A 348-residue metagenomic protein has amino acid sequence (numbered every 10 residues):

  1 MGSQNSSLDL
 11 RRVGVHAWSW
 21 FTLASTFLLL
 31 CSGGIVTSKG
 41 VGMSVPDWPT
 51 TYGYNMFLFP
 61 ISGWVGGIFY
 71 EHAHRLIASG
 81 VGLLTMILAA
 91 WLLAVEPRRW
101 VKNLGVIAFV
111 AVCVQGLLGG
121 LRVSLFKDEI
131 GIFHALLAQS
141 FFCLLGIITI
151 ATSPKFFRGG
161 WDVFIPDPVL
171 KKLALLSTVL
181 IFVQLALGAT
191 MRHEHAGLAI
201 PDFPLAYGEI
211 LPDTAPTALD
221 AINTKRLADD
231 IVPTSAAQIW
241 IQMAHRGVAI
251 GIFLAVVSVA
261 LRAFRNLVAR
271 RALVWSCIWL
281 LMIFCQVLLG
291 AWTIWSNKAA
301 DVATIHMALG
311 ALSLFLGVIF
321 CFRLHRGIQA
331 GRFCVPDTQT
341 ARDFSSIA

Functional and structural regions predicted by a protein language model:
M1-R12: Short, Lys/Arg-rich, polar N-terminal cytosolic tail immediately upstream of the first transmembrane signal-anchor
V15-G42, L180-R192: N-terminal signal-anchor transmembrane alpha helix
A24-S32, N103-R122, L176-Q184, V274-W292: Small-polar-interrupted transmembrane alpha-helices in polytopic inner-membrane proteins
V36-V45, C113-L136, M191-P201, V287-A311: Interfacial helix-loop-helix junctions of multi-pass membrane proteins
T37-H72, G197-Q238: Extracytosolic (periplasmic/ER-lumenal) interhelical loops and adjacent juxtamembrane/interface segments of multi-pass
I68-I87, E129-C143, W240-S258, A303-L312: Membrane-interface loop-to-helix entry segments
L92-V106, P168, A260-W279, A341-D343: Membrane-interface helix-loop-helix junctions at transmembrane boundaries of multi-pass membrane enzymes, predominantly
I147-I165, V169, L173, F315-A348: A juxtamembrane structural motif centered on a specific transmembrane helix
